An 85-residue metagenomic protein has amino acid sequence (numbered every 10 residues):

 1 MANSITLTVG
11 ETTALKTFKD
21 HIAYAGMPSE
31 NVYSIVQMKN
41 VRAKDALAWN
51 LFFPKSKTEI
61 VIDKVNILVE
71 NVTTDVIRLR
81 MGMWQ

Functional and structural regions predicted by a protein language model:
M1-Q85: Surface-exposed, beta-sheet-biased, low-hydrophobicity segments with strongly acidic/polar composition
